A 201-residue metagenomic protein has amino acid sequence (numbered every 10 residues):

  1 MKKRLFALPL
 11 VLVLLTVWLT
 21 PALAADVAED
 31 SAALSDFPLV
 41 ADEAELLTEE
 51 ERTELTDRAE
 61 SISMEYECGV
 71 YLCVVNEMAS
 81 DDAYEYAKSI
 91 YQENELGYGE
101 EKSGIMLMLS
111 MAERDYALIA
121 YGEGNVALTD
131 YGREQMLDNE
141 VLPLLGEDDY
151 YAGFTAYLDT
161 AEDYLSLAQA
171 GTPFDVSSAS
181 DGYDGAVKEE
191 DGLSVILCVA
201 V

Functional and structural regions predicted by a protein language model:
K2-V201: A structural boundary signal for the start of the first folded domain, especially the loop/turn and N-capping region
